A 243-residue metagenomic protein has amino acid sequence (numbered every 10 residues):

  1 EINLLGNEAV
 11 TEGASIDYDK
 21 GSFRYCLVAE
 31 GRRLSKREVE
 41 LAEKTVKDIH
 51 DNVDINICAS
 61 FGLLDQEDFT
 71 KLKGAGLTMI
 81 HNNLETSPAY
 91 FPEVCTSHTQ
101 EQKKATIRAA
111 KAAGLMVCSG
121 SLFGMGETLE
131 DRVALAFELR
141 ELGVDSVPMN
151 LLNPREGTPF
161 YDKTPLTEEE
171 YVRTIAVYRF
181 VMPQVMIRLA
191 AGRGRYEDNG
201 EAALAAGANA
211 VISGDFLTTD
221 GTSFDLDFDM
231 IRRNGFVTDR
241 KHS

Functional and structural regions predicted by a protein language model:
E1-E12, D17-T106, V117-S119, D145-N150: Core AdoMet radical
Y18-D19, K73, K111, R140 (+1 more regions): Non-catalytic positions within long, well-ordered alpha-helices that form the structural scaffold/packing of enzyme
Y25, G31-S35, T106-E130, M149-T164 (+1 more regions): Conserved strand-turn element in the central/C-terminal portion of the radical SAM core barrel that lines
L27, N82, A110, L139 (+2 more regions): Conserved, mostly hydrophobic/aromatic
K36-F61, H98-C118, L142, D162-I187 (+1 more regions): Alpha-helix-loop-beta-strand connector modules within alpha/beta enzyme cores
E38, T70, P92-E93, L129-D131 (+2 more regions): Short, well-ordered secondary-structure micro-motifs
S60-D65, T99, L122-F137: Active-site glycine- and acidic-residue-rich loops that bind and position anionic ligands or nucleotide-like cofactors
R140-S243: Auxiliary Fe-S-binding modules of radical SAM enzymes
